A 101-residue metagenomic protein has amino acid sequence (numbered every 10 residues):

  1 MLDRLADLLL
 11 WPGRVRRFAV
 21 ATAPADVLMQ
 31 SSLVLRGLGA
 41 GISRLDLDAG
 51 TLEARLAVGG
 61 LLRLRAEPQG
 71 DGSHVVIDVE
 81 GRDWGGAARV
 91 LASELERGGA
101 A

Functional and structural regions predicted by a protein language model:
M1-A101: Ser/Thr-rich, low-complexity intrinsically disordered terminal regions
